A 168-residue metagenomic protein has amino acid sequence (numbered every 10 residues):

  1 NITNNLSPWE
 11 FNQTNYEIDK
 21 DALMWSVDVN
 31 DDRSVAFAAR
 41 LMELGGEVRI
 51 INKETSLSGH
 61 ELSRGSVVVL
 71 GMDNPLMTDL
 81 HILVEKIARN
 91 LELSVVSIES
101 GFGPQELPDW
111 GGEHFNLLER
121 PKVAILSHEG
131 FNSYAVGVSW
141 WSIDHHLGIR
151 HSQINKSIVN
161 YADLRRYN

Functional and structural regions predicted by a protein language model:
N1-N168: Intrinsic-disorder/low-complexity accessory segments
